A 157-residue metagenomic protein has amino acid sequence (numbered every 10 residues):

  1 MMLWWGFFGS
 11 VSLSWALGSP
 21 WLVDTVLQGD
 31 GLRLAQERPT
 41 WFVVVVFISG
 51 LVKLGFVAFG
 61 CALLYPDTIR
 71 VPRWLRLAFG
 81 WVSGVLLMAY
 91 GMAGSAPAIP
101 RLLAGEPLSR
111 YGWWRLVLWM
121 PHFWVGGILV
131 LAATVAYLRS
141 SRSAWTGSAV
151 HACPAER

Functional and structural regions predicted by a protein language model:
M1-F8, R157: Cytosolic juxtamembrane helix and N-cap/initiation of the first transmembrane helix
F7-S19, V85-R101: C-terminal TM-helix exit segments that contain a strictly Trp-centered aromatic cap at the helix terminus
F7-V44: Hydrophobic transmembrane helix segments
L27-G31, G94-V117: Interfacial non-cytosolic loop connecting adjacent transmembrane helices
V44, R76-F79, S109-G126: Individual transmembrane alpha-helices with interfacial aromatic-anchor signatures
S49-A58, L118-A133: Hydrophobic cores of alpha-helical transmembrane segments in multi-pass inner/ER membrane proteins, independent
A62-V85: Loop-to-transmembrane helix junctions at the membrane interface
L64-T68, V130-C153: Cytosolic juxtamembrane helix at the C-terminal end of the final transmembrane segment
